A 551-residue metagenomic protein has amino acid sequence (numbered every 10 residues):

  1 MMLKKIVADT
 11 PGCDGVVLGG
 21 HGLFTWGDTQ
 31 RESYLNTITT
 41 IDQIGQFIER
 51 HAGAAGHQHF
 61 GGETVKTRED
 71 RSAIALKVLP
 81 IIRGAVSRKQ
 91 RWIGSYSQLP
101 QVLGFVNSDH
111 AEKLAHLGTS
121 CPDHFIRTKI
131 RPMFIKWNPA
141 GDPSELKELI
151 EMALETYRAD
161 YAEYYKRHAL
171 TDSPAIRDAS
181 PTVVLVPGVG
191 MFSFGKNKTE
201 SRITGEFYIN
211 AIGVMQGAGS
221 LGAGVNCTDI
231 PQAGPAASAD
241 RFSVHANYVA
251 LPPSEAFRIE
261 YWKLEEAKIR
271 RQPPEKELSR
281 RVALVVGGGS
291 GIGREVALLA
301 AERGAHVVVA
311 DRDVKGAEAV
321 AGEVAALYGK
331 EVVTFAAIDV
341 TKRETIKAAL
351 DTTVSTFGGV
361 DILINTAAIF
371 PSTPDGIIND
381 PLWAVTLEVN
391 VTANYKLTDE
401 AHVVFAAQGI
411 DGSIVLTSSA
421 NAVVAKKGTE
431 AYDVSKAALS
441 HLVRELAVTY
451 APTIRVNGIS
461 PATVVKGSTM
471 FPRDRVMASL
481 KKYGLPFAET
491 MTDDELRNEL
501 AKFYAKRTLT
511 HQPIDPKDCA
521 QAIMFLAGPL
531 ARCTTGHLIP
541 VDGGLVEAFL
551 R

Functional and structural regions predicted by a protein language model:
E277-V308: Canonical Rossmann dinucleotide-binding motif of NAD(H)/NADP(H)-dependent dehydrogenases/reductases, specifically
P374-L387, Y504: Substrate-binding pocket helix/loop in short-chain dehydrogenase/reductase
I378, A425-D433, E445: Active-site loop-to-helix junction immediately N-terminal to the catalytic Tyr of the SDR YXXXK motif in Rossmann-fold
T398, S435, V443: Active-site helix of classical SDR
S419: Residue(s) in the substrate-gating loop at a strand-loop-helix junction that position the organic substrate next
A451-R455, T534-G536: Short, small/polar-rich loop/turn modules that mediate ligand/substrate recognition or access, typified
I523-M524, T535-R551: Short C-terminal tail/terminal secondary-structure segment of NAD(P)H-dependent dehydrogenase/reductase domains
